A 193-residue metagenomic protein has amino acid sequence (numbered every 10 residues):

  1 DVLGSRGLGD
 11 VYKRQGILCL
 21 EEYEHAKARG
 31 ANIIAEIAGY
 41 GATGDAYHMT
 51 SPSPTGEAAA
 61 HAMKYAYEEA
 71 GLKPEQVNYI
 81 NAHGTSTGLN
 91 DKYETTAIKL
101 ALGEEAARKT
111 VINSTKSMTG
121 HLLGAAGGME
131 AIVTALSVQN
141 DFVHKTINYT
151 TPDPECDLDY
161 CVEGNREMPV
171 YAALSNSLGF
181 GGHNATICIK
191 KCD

Functional and structural regions predicted by a protein language model:
D1-Y12: Single conserved hydrophobic/aromatic residue that forms the stacking wall/gate of nucleotide- or nucleobase-binding
S5-R6, G39-P54, G84-D91, R108-D159: Acyl-CoA/ACP chain-elongation machinery
D10, R14-I34: Channel- or pocket-lining gating/hinge segments that regulate access to a cavity or pore
L18-E22, G56-A70, T96-A97, A101: Short, well-ordered amphipathic alpha-helical segments that serve as non-catalytic structural scaffolds within diverse
C19, I37, V77, A82-H83 (+2 more regions): Conserved small-residue
E21-H25, D141, K191-D193: Short loop segments at secondary-structure junctions
H25-G30, M63-Y79, L102-E105: Phosphate/pyrophosphate-binding loops at sites that engage ATP/ADP/AMP, CoA/4′-phosphopantetheine, polyphosphate
A70-Q76, E105-R108, D157-D193: Flexible, low-complexity linker/loop segments at domain and module junctions
